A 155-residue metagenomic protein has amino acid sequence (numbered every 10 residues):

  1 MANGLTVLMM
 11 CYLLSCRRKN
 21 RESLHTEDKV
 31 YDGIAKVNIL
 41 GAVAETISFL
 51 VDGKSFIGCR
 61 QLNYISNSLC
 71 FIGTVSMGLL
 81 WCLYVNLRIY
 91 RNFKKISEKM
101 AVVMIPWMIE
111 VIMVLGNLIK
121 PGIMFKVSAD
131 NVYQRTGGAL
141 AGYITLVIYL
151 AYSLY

Functional and structural regions predicted by a protein language model:
M1-T6, E110-Y155: Extracellular-loop-to-transmembrane junctions of the mid-late helices
A2-E22, T26-L83, V102-P121: Hydrophobic alpha-helical transmembrane segments of multi-pass membrane proteins
C11-R17, L80-N86, Y143-Y155: Alpha-helical transmembrane segments in multipass membrane proteins, preferentially the mid-helix core
H25, N86, I96, R135-T136: Alpha-helix initiation/capping motif
G58-C59, K95-K99, N131: Serine/threonine-rich low-complexity intrinsically disordered regions
L79-E98: Class A GPCR helix-loop hinge within the 7TM core
